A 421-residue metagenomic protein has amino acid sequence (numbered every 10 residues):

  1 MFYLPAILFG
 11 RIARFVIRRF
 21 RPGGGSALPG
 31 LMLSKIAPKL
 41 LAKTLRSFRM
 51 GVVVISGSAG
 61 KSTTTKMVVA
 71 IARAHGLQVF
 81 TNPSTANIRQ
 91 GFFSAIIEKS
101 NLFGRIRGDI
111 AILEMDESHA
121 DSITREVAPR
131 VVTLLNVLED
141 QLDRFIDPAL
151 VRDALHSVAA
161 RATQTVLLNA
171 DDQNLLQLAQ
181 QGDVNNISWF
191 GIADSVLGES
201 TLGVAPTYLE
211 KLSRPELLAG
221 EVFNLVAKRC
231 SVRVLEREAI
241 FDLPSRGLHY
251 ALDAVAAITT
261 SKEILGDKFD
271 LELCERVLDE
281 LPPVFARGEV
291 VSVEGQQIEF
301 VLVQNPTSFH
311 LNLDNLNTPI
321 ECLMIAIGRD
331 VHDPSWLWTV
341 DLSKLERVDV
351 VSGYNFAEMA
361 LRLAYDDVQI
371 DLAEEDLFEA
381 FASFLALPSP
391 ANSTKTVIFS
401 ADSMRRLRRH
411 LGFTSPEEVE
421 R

Functional and structural regions predicted by a protein language model:
M1-G30, A160, K262-F269, R276-R421: ATP-dependent carboxylate-amine ligase
L4-N186: Phosphate-binding loop of NTP-binding sites
S58, N82-S84, E114-D116, N136-V137 (+9 more regions): Fold-independent oxyanion-binding glycine-rich loops and adjacent beta-strand/coil segments at enzyme active sites
T64-T65, D121-I123, D143-R144, L176-A179 (+5 more regions): Short glycine-/acidic-enriched loop or helix-start segments at secondary-structure transitions that form or flank
V68, A72, F92-I96, A254-I264 (+1 more regions): Buried hydrophobic packing segments
A70, R125-A128, I146-L150, Q180-D183 (+5 more regions): Short, glycine/charged-enriched secondary-structure capping and boundary segments
Q90-G91, Q141-P148, S195-G203, P334-S335 (+2 more regions): Short, charged, surface-exposed secondary-structure boundary motifs
L134, L138-Q296: Acidic, Mg2+-coordinating active-site environments of NTP-dependent enzymes
